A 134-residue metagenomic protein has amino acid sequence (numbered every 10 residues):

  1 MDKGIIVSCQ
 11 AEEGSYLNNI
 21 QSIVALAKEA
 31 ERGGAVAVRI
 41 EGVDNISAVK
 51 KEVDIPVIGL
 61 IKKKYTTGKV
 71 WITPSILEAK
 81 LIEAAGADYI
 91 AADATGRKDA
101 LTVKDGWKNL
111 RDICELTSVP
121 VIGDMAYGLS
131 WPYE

Functional and structural regions predicted by a protein language model:
M1-E134: Alpha/beta enzyme core
